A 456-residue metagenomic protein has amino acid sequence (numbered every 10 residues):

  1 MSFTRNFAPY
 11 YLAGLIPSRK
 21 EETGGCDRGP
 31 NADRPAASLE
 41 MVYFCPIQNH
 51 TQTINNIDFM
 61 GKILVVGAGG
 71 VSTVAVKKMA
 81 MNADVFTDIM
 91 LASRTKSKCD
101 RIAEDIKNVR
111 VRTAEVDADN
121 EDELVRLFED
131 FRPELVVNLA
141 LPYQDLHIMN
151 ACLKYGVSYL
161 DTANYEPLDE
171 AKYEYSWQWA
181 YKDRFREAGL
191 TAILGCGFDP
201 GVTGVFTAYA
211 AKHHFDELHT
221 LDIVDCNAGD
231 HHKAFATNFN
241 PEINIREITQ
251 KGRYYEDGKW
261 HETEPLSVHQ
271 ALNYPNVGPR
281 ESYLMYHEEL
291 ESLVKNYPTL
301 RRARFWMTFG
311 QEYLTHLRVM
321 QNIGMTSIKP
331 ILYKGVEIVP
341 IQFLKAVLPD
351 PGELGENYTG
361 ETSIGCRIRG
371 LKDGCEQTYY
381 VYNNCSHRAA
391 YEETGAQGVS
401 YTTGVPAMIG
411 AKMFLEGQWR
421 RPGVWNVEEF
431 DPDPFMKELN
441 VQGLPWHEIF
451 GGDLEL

Functional and structural regions predicted by a protein language model:
I63-G70: Conserved N-terminal Rossmann-fold NAD(P)-binding element of oxidoreductases
T95-S97: Helix N-cap at the beta1-alpha1 junction of Rossmann-like dinucleotide-binding domains, i.e., the first residues
I106-N120: Rossmann-fold cofactor-recognition segment
A118-F131: Conserved Rossmann-fold cofactor-binding substructure of NAD(P)-dependent oxidoreductases
F128, E134-N138, L160: N-terminal Rossmann-like NAD(P) cofactor-binding module of classical short-chain dehydrogenase/reductase
A163-L190: Rossmann-fold NAD(P)-binding glycine/threonine-rich loop
K212-L456: C-terminal catalytic/substrate-binding lobe primarily of soluble NAD(P)-dependent oxidoreductases
